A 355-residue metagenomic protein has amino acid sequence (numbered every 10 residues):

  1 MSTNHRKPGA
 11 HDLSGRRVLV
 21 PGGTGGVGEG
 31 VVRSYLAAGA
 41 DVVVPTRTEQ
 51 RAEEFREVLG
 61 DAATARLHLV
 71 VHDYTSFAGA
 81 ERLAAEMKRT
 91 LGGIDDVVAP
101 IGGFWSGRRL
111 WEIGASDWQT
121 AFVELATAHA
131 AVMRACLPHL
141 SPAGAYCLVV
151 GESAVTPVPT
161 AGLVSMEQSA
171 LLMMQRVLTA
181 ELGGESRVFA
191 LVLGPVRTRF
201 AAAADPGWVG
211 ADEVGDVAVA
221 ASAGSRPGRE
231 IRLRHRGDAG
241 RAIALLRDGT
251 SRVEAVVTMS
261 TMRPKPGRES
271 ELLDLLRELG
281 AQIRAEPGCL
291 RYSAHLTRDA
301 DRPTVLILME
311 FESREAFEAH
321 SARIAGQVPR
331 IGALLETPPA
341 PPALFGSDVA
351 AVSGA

Functional and structural regions predicted by a protein language model:
T24, V32: N-terminal Rossmann NAD(P)H-binding glycine-rich loop of SDR-like oxidoreductase domains
G39-E54: Conserved glycine-rich Rossmann-like NAD(P)H-binding loop of the short-chain dehydrogenase/reductase
L59-A78: Rossmann-fold cofactor-recognition segment
G102-Q119: Conserved mid-core segment of classical short-chain dehydrogenase/reductases
D117-V123, A128-A131, P142-A180, V192-R197: Catalytic loop of short-chain dehydrogenase/reductase
R176, G183-R247: C-terminal helical subdomain
R247-E254, S293-P303, P329-A355: Glycine-rich beta-strand-turn "strand-cap" elements at beta-sheet edges
Q282-L290, E310-L344: An amphipathic, aromatic/His-enriched active-site/gating alpha helix that lines ligand/cofactor pockets
